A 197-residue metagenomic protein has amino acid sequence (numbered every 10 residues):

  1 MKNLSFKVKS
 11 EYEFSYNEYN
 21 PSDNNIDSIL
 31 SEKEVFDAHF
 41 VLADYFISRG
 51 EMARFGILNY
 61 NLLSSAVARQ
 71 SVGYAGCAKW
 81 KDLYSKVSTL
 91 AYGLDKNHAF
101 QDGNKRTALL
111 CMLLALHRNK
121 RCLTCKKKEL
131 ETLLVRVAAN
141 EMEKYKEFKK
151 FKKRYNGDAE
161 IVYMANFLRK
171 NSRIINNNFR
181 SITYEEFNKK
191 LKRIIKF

Functional and structural regions predicted by a protein language model:
M1-F197: FIC/Doc superfamily catalytic core
